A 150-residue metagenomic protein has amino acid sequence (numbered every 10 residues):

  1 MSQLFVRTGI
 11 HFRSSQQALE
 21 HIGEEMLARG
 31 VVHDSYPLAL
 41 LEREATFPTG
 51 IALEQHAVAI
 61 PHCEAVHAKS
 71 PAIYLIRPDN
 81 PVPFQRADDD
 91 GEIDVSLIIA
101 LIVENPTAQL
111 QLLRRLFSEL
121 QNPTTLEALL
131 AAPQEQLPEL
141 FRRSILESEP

Functional and structural regions predicted by a protein language model:
M1-P150: Cytosolic covalent-transfer regions centered on His/Cys nucleophiles that carry phosphoryl or persulfide groups
